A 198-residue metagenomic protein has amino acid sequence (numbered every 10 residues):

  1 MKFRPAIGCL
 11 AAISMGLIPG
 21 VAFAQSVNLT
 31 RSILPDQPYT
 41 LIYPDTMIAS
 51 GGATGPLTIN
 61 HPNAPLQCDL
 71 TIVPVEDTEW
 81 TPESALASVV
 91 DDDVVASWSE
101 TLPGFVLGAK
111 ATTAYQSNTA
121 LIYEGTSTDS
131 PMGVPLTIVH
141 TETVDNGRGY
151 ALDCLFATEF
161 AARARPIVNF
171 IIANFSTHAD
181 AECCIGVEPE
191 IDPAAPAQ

Functional and structural regions predicted by a protein language model:
M1-P5: Positively charged n-region of N-terminal signal peptides that target proteins for export
G8-I18: Bacterial N-terminal signal peptides
I18-A24: Sec/Tat signal peptide C-region and signal peptidase I cleavage site
A24-P44: Short N-terminal segments immediately surrounding and downstream of signal-peptide cleavage
S26-R31, T54-L57, Q116-T126: Short, hydrophobic/aromatic-rich segments at coil-to-beta transitions
Q37-S88: Secretory pathway targeting signatures of secreted, lumenal, and periplasmic proteins
D92-T143, D192-A195: Signature of long, low-cysteine stretches enriched in small and polar/charged residues
R148-Q198: Surface-exposed amphipathic alpha-helical segments
